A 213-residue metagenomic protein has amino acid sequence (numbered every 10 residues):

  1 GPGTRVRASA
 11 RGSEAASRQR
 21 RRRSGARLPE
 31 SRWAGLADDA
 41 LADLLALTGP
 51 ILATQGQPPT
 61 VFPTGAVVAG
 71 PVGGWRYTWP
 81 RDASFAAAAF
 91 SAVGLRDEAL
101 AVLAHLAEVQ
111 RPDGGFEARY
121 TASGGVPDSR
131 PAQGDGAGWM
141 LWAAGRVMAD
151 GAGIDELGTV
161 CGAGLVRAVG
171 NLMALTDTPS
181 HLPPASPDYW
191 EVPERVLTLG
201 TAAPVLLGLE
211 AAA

Functional and structural regions predicted by a protein language model:
G1-R76, I154-D155: Acidic/polar, glycine-enriched structural segments that form the non-catalytic walls/loops of the carbohydrate-binding
P2-Q19, T64-S84, S91, A122-G138 (+1 more regions): Solvent-exposed loop and edge beta-strand segments that line ligand/cofactor-binding and catalytic clefts
G3-R27, R32-W33, R76, R81 (+9 more regions): Arginine residue identity/basic-tract feature
T48-G73, Q110-P127, L172-R195: Glycine- and aromatic-rich loop/turn segments at beta-sheet edges
R76-T178, A202-L209: Aromatic-rich carbohydrate-recognition surfaces in CAZymes
